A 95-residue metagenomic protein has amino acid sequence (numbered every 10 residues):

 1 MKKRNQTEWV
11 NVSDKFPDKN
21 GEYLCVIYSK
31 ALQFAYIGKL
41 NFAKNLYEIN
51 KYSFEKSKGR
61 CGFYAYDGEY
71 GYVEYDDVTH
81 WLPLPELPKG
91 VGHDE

Functional and structural regions predicted by a protein language model:
K2-E95: Secondary-structure transition motif
